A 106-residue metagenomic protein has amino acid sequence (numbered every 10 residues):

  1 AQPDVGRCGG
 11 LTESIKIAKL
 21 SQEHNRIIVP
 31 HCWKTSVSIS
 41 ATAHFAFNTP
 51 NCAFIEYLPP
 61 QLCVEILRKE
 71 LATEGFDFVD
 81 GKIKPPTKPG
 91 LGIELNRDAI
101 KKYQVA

Functional and structural regions predicted by a protein language model:
A1-K82: Shared catalytic-loop signature of beta/alpha-barrel
V79-D80, T87-P89: C-terminal beta-strand edge segments of enzyme domains
D98: Carbohydrate-binding surfaces of carbohydrate-active enzymes
K101-A106: Glycine-rich phosphate/pyrophosphate-binding loop and adjacent beta-alpha nucleotide/cofactor-binding cores
